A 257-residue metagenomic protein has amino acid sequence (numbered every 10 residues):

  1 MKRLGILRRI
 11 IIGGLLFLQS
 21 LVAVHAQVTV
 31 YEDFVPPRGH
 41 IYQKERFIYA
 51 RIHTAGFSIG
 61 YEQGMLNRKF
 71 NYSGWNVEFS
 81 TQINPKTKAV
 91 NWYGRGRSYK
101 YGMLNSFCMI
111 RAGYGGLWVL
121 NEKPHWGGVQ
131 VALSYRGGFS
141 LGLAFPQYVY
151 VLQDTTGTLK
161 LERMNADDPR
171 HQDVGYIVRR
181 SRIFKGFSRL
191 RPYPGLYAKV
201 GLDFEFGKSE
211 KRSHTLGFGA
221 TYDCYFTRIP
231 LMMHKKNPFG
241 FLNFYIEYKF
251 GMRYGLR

Functional and structural regions predicted by a protein language model:
M1-G39, G255-R257: Cleavable N-terminal export/targeting peptides
A26-E78: Short glycine/proline- and aromatic-enriched beta-strand/turn motifs that initiate or cap beta-hairpins
F34-P36, E45-F47, E62, G96-G102 (+2 more regions): Extracellular loop and loop/strand-boundary signature of outer-membrane beta-barrel proteins
R38-K44, L66-G74, L120-V131, F206-L216 (+1 more regions): Short loop/turn motifs that connect adjacent beta-strands in outer-membrane beta-barrel proteins
Y42-R46, H53-F57, N71-S73, S106-I110 (+4 more regions): Residues that define the transmembrane beta-barrel architecture of outer-membrane proteins
I48-A50, Y61, W75-F79, A112 (+4 more regions): Membrane-embedded beta-strand positions of outer-membrane beta-barrel proteins
E78-R111, G115-W126: Outer-membrane beta-barrel translocator/channel fold
R136-G217, T221-N237, F241, Y248-L256: Outer-membrane beta-barrel transmembrane domain signature
